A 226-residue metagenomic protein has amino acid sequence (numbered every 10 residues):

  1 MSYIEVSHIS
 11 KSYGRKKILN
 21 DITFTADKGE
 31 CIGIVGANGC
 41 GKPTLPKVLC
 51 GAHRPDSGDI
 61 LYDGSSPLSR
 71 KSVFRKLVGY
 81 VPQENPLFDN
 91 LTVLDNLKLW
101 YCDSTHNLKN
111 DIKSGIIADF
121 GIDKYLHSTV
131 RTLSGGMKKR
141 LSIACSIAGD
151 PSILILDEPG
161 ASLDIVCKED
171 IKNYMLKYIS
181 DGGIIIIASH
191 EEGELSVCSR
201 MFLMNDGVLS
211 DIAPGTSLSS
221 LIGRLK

Functional and structural regions predicted by a protein language model:
V35-A37: The feature captures the beta-strand-to-loop junction immediately N-terminal to the Walker
C50: Helix-to-loop junction immediately C-terminal to a conserved catalytic motif
G58-S69, V73-F74: Conserved ABC transporter NBD signature motif
K98, L108-Y125: Conserved ABC ATPase "signature" region
T129-L133: Conserved ABC ATPase signature
L154-E158: Catalytic Walker B motif of ABC-type/P-loop ATPase nucleotide-binding domains
